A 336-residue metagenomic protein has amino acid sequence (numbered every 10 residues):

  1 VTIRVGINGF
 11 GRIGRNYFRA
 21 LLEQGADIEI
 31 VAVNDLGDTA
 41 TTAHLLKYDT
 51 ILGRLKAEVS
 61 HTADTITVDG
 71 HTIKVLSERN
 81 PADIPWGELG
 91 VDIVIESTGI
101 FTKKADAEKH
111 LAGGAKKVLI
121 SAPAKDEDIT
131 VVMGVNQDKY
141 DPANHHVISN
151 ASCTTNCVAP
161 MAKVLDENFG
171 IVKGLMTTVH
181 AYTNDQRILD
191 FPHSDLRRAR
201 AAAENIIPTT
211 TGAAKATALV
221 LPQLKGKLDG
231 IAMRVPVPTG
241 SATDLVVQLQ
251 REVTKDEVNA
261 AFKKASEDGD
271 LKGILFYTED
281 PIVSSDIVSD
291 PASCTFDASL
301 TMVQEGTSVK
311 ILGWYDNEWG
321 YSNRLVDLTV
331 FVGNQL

Functional and structural regions predicted by a protein language model:
V1-A199, D327, Q335-L336: N-terminal Rossmann-like NAD(P) cofactor-binding subdomain of oxidoreductases, focused on the glycine-rich
N8, R12, A40, L89 (+11 more regions): Conserved active-site and cofactor/substrate-binding residues in soluble primary-metabolism enzymes
F18, E108, A159-D166, T177 (+7 more regions): Predominant activation on well-ordered alpha-helical scaffold segments within soluble catalytic domains
I66, V131-M133, V147, L189 (+5 more regions): Short clusters of hydrophobic/aromatic residues that line enzyme substrate/ligand-binding pockets
I129, E204, T243: Small-molecule pocket liners
Y140-P142, R198, V235-S241, V303-G306: Short, flexible turn/loop "capping" segments at secondary-structure junctions
E167-P238: Acidic, glycine-rich segments within the central catalytic cores of soluble metabolic enzymes that bind/position
G230, A242, V246-L336: C-terminal active-site/capping subdomain that shapes the small-molecule cofactor and substrate pocket of enzyme
